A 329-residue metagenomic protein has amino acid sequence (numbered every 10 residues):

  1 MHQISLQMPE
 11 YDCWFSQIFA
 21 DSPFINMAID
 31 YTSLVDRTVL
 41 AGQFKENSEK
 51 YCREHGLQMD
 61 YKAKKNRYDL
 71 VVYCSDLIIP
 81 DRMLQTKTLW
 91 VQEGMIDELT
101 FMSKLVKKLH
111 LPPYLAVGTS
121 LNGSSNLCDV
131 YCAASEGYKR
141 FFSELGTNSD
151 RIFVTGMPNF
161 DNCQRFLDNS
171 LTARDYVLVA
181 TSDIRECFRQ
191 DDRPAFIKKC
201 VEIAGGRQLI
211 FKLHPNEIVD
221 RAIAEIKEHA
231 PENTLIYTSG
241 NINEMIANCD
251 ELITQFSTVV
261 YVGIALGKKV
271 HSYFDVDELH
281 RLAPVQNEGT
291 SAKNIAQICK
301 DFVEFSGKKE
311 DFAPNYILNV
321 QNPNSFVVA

Functional and structural regions predicted by a protein language model:
M1-N162, V260: Active-site and donor-binding regions of nucleotide-sugar-utilizing enzymes
M1-Q7, Y11-W14, I152, P158-E225: Conserved catalytic-core segment of nucleotide-activated headgroup transferases in glycan assembly
A20, A28-G42, A204-S239: Catalytic donor nucleotide-activated moiety binding site of glycosyltransferases and closely related
F24-N26, E98-V106, N162-L167, M245-A247 (+2 more regions): Short, charged, surface-exposed secondary-structure boundary motifs
I78-P80, M95-D97, D183-D191, N216-I218 (+2 more regions): Short acidic, S/G/P-rich loop/turn micro-motifs used as interaction or catalytic elements
M83-W90, S239-P284: A donor-sugar binding/catalytic signature common to diverse glycosyltransferases and related nucleotide-sugar
N126-Y131, Q208, N248-E251: Short active-site oxyanion
C128, R281-A329: Leloir-type glycosyltransferase catalytic cores
